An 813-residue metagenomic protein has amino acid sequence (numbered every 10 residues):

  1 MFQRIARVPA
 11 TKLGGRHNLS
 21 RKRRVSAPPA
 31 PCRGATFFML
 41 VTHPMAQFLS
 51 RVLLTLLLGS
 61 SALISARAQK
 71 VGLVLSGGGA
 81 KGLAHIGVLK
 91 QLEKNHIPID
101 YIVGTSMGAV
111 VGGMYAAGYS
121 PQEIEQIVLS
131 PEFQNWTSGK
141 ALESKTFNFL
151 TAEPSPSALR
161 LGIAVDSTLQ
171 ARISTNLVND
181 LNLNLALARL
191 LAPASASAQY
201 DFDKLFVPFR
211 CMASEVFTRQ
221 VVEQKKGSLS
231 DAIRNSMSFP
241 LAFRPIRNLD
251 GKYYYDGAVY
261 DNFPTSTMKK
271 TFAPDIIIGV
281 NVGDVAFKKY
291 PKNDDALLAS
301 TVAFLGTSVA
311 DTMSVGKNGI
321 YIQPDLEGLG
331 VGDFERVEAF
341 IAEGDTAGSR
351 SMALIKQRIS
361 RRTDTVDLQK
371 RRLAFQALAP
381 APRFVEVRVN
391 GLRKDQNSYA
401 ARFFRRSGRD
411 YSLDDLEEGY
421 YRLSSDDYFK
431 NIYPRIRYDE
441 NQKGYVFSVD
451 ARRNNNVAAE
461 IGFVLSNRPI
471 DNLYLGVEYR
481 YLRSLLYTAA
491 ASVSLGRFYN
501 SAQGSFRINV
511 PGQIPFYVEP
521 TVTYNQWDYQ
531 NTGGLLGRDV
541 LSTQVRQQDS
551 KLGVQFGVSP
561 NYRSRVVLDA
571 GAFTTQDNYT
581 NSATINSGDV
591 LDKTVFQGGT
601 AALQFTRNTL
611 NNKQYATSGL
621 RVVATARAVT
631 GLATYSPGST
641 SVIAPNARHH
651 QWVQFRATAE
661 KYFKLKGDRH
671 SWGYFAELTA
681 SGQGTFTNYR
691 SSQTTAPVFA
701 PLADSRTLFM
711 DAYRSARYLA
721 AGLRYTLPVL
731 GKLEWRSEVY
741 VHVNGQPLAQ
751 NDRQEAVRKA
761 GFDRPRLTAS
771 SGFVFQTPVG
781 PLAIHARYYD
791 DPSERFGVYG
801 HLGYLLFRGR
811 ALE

Functional and structural regions predicted by a protein language model:
M1-I5, P29-V71: Bacterial Sec-dependent N-terminal signal peptides
H17-N18, H43: Intrinsic-disorder-associated, low-complexity terminal segments enriched in Asp/Asn/His/Tyr and depleted of Lys/Arg
A66-T105, G113-Y421, S425-I432, I436-Y438 (+1 more regions): Patatin-like phospholipase
A213-V216, P324, V389-R393, A451-N455 (+8 more regions): Flexible glycine-/small-residue-rich
N431-L610, Q614, Q693-A703, L708-G722 (+4 more regions): Gram-negative/organellar outer-membrane beta-barrel architecture
A458-I461, G598-L730, W735-P747: C-terminal outer-membrane beta-barrel translocator/porin domains of Gram-negative envelope proteins and their
Q754-V757, G761, V774: C-terminal soluble interaction/assembly domains
